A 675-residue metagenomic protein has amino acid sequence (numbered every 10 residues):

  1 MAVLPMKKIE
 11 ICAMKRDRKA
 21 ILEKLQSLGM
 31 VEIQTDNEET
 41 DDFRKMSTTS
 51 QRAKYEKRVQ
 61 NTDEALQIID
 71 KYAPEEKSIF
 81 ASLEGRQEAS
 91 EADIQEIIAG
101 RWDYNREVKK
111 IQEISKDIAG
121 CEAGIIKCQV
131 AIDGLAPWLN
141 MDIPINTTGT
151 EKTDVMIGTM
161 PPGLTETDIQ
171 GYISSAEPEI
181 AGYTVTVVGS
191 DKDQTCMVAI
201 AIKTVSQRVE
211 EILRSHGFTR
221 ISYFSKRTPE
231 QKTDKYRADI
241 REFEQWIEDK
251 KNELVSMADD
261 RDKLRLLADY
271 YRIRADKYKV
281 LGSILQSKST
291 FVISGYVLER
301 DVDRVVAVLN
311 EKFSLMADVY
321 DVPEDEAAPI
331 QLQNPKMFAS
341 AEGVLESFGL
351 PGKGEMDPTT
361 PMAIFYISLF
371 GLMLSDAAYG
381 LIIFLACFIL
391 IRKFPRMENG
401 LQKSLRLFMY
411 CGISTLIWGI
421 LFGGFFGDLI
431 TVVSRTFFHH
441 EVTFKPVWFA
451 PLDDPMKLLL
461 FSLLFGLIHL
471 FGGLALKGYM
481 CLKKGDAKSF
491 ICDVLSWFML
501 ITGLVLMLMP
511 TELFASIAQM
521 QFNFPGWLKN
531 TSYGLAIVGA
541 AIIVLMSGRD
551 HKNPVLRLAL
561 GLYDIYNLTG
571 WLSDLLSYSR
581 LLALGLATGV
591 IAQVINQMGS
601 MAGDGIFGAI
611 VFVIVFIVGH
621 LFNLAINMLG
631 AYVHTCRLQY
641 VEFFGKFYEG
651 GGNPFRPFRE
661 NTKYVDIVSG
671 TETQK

Functional and structural regions predicted by a protein language model:
M1-M362, L390, L401-L405: Long, charged N-terminal accessory/stalk domains
A2-K7, R16-L22, Q26-I33, D303-K675: Conserved, carboxylate-rich catalytic/transport cores that coordinate ions
